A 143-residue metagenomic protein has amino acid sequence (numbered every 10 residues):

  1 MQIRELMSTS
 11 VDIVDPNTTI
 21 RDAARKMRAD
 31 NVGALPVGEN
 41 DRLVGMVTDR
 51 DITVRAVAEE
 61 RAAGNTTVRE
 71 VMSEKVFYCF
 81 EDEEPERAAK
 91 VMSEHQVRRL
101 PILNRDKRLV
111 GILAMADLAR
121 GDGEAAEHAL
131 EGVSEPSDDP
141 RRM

Functional and structural regions predicted by a protein language model:
M1-L6, T18-R21, P36-L43: Short charge-dense sequence patches
M1-S10, T48-Y78, E83-S93, I112-M143: Tandem CBS (Bateman) regulatory domains
I13-N31, C79-Q96, L103-N104, D122: The conserved cystathionine-beta-synthase
D15, V44, V110, G121-D122: Secondary-structure boundary/capping motif
M27-D30, L35-R50, M92, L100-A116: A glycine-centered beta-loop-beta connector
